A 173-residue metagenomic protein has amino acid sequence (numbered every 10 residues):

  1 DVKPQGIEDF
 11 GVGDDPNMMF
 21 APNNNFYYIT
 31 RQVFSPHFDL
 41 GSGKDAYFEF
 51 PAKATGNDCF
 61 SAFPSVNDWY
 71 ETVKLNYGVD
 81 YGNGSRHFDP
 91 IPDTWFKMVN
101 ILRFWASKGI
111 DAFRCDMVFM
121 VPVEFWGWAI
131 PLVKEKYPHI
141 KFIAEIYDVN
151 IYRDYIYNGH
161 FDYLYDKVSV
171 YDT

Functional and structural regions predicted by a protein language model:
V2-Y81: Core domains of carbohydrate- and sulfate-ester-processing enzymes
K3-N17, A21-N23, R31, N100-R103 (+1 more regions): Active-site-proximal helices and loops of the catalytic beta/alpha 8
K53-T55, D93, V121-V123: A short linear-motif detector with a strong N-terminal bias
W69, M98-I101: Short low-complexity stretches enriched in small and charged residues
E71-T94, I110-M120: The substrate-binding groove and active-site-proximal loops of carbohydrate-active enzymes, especially glycoside
I91, W95-M98, W126: Aromatic/hydrophobic pocket-lining residues that form the small-molecule binding cavity in soluble enzyme cores
